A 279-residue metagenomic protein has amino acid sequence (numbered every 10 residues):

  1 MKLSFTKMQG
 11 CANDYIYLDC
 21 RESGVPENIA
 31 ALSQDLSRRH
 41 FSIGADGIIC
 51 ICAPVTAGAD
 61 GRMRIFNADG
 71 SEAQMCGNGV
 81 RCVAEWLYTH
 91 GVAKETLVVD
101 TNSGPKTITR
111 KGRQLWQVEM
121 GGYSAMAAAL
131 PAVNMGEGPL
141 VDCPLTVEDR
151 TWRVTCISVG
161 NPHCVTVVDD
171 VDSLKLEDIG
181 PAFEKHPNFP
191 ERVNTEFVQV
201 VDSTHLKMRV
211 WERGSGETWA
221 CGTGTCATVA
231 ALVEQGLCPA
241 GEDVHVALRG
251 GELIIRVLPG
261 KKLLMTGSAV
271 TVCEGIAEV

Functional and structural regions predicted by a protein language model:
M1-R113, C164-V279: A glycine-rich beta-to-alpha transition motif near the start of alpha/beta enzyme domains, typified by
F5-K7, R153-C156: Short, flexible, solvent-exposed loop/turn segments with mixed acidic/basic and small polar residues
A73, G121, A128-V133, V167: Flexible, glycine/proline-enriched loop segments at strand-loop-helix junctions that form or flank small-ligand binding
R113-Y123: Membrane helix-loop-helix hairpins that form the core translocation module of multi-pass transporters
V118, T155, R209: Beta-strand scaffold of nucleotide-dependent catalytic cores
S124-R153: Active-site glycine-rich loop that binds ribose-phosphate moieties when present
